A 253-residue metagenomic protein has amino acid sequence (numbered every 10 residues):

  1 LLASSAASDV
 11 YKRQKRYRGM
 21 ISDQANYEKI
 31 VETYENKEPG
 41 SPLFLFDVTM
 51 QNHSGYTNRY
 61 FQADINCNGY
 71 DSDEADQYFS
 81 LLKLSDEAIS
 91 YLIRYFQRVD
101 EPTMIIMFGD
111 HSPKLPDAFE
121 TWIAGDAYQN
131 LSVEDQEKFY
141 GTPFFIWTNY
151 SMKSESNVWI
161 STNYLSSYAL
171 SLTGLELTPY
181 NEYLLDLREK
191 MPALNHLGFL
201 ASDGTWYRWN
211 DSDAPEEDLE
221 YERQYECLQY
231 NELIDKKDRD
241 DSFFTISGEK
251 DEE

Functional and structural regions predicted by a protein language model:
L1, S5-E253: Solvent-exposed soluble domains appended to multi-pass membrane proteins
